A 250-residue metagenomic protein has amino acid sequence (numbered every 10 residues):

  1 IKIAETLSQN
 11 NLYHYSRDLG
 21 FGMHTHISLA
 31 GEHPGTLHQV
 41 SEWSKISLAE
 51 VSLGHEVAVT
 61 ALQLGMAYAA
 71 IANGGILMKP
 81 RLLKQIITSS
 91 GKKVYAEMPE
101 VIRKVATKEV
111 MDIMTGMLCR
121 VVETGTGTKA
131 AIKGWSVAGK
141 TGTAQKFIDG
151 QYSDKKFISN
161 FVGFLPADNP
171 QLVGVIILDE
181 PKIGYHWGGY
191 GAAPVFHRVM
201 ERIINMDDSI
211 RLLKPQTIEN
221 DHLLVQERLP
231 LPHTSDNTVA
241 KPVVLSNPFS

Functional and structural regions predicted by a protein language model:
I1-L178: Beta-lactam-recognizing serine transpeptidase/beta-lactamase-like catalytic domain environment
K93-P99, Y190-F249: Short, gly/Ser/Thr-rich active-site loops of penicillin-recognizing serine hydrolases
A106, D154, G184-V195: Short alpha-helix boundary/capping segments
K182-G184, N205-M206: Short beta-strands and strand-coil junctions in structured, solvent-facing domains, enriched
